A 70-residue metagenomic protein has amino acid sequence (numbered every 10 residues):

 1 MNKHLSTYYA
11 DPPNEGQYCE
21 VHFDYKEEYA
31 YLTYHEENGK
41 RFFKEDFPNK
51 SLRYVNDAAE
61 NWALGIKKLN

Functional and structural regions predicted by a protein language model:
M1-A30: Short N-terminal "domain-start" leader segments that mark the transition from disordered tails or signal peptides into
N2, H35-N70: Mixed-charge, Lys/Arg-enriched low-complexity segments
